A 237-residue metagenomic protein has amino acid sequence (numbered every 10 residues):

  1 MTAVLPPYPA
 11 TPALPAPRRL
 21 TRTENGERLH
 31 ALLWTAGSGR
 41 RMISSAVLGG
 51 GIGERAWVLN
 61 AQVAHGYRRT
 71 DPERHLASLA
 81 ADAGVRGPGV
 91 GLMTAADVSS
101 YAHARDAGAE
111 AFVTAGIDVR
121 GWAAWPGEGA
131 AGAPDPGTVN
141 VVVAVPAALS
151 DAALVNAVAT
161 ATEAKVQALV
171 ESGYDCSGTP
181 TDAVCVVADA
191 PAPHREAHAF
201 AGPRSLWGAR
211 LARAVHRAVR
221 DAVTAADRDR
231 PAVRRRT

Functional and structural regions predicted by a protein language model:
M1-T237: Alpha/propeptide regions of enzymes that mature by internal proteolysis
